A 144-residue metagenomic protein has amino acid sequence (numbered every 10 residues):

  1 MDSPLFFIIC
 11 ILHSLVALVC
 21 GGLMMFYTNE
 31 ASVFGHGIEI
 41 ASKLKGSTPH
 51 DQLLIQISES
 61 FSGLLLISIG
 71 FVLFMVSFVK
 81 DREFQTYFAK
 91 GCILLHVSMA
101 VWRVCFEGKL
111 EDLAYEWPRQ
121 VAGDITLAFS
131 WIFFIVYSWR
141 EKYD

Functional and structural regions predicted by a protein language model:
M1-L23: Cytosolic juxtamembrane helix and N-cap/initiation of the first transmembrane helix
M1-P4, I8, G46-L53, I57 (+2 more regions): Juxtamembrane loop-transmembrane helix junctions in multi-pass integral membrane proteins, especially the extracellular
H13, A17, G63-F74, D124-A128: Core segments of transmembrane alpha-helices that mediate helix-helix packing or line hydrophobic substrate/ligand
L15-S58: Hydrophobic transmembrane helix segments
I40-G46, H50-F78, G91-L94: Core segments of alpha-helical transmembrane spans in multipass integral membrane proteins
F88-V104, L127-S130: Hydrophobic alpha-helical membrane segments
V101-V121: Membrane-helix boundary connector in multi-pass membrane proteins
L127-D144: Membrane-water interface at the C-terminal end of transmembrane alpha helices
